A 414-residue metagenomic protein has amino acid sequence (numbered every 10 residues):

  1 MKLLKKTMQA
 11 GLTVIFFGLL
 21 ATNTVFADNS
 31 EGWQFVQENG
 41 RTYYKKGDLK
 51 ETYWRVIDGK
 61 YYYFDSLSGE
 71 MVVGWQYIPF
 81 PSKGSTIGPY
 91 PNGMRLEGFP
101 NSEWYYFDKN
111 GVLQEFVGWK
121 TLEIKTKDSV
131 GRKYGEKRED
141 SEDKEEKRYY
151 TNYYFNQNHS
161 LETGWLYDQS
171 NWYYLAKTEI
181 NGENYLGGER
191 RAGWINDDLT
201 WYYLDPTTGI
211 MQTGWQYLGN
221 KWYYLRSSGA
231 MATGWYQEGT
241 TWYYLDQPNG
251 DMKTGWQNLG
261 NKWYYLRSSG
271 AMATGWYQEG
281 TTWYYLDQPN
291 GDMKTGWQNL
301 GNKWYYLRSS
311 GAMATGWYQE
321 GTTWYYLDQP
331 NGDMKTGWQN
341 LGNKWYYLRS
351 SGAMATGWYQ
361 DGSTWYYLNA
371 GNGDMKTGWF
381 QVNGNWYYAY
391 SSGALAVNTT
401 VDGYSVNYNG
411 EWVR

Functional and structural regions predicted by a protein language model:
K2-R414: Extracellular adhesion/carbohydrate-binding repeat motifs centered on closely spaced tryptophans
